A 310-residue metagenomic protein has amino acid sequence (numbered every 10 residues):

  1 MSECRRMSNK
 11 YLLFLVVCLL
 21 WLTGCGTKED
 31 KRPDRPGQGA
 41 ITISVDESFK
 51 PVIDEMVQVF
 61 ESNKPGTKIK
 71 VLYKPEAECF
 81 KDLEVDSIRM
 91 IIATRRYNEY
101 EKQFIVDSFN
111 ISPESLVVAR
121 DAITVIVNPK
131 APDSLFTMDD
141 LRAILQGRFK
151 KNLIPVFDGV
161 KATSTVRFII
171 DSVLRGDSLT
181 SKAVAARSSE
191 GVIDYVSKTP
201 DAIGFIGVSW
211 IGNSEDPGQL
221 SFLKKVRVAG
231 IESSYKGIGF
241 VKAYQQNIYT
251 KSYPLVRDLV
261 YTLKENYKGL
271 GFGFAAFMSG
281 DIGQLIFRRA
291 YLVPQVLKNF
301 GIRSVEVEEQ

Functional and structural regions predicted by a protein language model:
M1-S8: N-terminal secretory signal peptides that target proteins for export/translocation
Y11-F14, K251-Y253: Hydrophobic H-region at the start of alpha-helical membrane spans
L13-T23: Bacterial N-terminal signal peptides
C25-K64, L72, E84, L116-D121 (+1 more regions): Exported/periplasmic ABC-transporter solute-binding proteins
K68-E76: A short beta-strand-loop structural module common to alpha/beta enzyme folds
A77-S108: Pocket-flanking alpha-helical
F109-E114: Periplasmic N-terminal soluble interaction domains immediately after the signal peptide in Gram-negative
